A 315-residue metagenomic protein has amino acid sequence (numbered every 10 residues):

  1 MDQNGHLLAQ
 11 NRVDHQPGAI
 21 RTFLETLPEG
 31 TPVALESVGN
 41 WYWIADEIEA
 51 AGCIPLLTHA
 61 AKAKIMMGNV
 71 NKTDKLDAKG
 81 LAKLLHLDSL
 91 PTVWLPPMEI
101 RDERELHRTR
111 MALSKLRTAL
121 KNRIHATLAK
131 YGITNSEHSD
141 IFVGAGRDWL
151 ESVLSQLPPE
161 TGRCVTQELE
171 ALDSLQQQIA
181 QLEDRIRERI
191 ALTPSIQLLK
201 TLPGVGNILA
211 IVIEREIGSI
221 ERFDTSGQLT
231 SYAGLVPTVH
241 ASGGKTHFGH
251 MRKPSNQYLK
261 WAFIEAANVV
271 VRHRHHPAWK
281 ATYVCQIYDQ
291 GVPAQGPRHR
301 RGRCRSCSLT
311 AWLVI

Functional and structural regions predicted by a protein language model:
M1-L57, I65: Glycine/alanine-rich phosphate-binding loops at beta-alpha junctions
M1-Q3, L81, L113: Gly/Thr-rich phosphate-binding beta-strand-loop-beta motif of the actin/hexokinase/Hsp70
L7, I48-P55, N71-K75, L128-E137: A short alpha->loop->secondary-structure connector
G18, N69, T73, L198-T201 (+1 more regions): Phosphate-backbone recognition surface of nucleic-acid-processing proteins
E49, P55-E105, G146-S152, K245-Y258 (+1 more regions): Short alpha-helix plus adjacent loop in nuclease-associated cores
R108-L198: Glycine-rich, often acidic, oxyanion-interacting loops/wings at catalytic, nucleic-acid, or phospho-protein interfaces
V292, R298-R305, T310, V314-I315: Cationic, amphipathic, low-complexity alpha-helical segments enriched in hydrophobics plus arginine/proline
